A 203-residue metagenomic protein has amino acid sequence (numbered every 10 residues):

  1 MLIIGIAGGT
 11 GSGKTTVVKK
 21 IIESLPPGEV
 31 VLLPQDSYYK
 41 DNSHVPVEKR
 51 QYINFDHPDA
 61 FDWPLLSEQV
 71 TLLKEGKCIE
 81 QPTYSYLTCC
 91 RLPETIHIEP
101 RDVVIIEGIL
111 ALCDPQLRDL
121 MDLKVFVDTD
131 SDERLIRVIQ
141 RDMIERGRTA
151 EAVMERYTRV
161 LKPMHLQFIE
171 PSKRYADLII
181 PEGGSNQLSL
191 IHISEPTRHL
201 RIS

Functional and structural regions predicted by a protein language model:
T10: The conserved Walker
K14: Conserved lysine of the Walker
V17: Hydrophobic positions on the alpha1 helix immediately C-terminal to the Walker A/P-loop
G28-S43: Short beta-strand-centered segment that lines the nucleotide-binding/catalytic pocket of NTP-utilizing
H44-Y86: Conserved nucleotide-sensing/catalytic segment adjacent to the nucleotide-binding pocket in NTP-handling enzymes
L92-R146: ATP-dependent NMP and nucleoside kinases share a basic, alpha-helical "lid"
E99-P100, K162-S194: NTP-dependent small-molecule kinase module
I191-S203: Single conserved hydrophobic/aromatic residue that forms the stacking wall/gate of nucleotide- or nucleobase-binding
